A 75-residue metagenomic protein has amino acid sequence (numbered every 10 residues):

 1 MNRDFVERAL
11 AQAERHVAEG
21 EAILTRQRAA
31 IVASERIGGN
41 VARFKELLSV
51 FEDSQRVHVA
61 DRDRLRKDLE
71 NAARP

Functional and structural regions predicted by a protein language model:
M1-P75: Anionic, Ser/Thr-rich low-complexity intrinsically disordered regions
